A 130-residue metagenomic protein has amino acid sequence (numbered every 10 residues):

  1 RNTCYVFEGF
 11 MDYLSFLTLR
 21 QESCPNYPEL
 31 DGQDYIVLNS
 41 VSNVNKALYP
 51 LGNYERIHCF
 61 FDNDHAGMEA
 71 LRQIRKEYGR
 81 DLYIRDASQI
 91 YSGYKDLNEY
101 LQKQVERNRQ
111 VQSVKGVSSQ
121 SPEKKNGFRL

Functional and structural regions predicted by a protein language model:
R1-T3, E55-R56: Short coil/turn segments at beta-strand junctions that form active-site/ligand-binding loops
T3-C4, I90: Preference for short coil/turn "hinge" residues that link or interrupt alpha-helices
Y5-V6, C59: Catalytic cysteine-centered active loop of the rhodanese-like fold, especially the PTP/DSP P-loop
E8-G9, N63: Helix N-cap/beta->alpha junction signal
D12: Conserved Rossmann-like nucleotide-cofactor binding loop
R20-L130: TOPRIM fold recognition
